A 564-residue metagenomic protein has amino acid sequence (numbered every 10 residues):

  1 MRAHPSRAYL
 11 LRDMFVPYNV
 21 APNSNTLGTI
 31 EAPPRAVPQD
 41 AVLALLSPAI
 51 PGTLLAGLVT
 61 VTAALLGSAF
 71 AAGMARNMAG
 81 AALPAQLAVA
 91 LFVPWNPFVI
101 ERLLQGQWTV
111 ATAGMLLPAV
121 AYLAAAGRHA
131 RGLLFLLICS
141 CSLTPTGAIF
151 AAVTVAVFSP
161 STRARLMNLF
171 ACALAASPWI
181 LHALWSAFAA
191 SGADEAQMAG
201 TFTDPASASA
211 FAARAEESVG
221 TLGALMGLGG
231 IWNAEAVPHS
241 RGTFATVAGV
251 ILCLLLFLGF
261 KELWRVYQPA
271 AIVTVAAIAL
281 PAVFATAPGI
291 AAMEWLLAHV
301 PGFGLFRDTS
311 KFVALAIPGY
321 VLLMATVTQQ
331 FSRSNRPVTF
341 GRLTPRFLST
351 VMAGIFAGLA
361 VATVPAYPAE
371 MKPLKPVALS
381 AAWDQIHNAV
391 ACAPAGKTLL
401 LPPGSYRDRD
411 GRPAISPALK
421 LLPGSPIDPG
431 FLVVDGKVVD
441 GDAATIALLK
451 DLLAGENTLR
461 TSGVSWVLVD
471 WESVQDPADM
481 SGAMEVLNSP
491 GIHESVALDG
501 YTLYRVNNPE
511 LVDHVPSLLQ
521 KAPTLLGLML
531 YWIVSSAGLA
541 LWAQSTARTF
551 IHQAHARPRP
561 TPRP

Functional and structural regions predicted by a protein language model:
M1-G67, L91, W95-L103, W108-T112: Membrane-interface coil-to-helix junctions
R2-R7, P84-G106, S177-S191, R214-I231 (+4 more regions): Membrane-interface helix-loop junctions at the exits of transmembrane helices
N19, N23-N25, V42, S177-L258 (+3 more regions): Periplasmic/ER-lumenal interhelical loops and adjacent helix-loop junctions in multi-pass membrane proteins
N25-T26, F98-A111, H239-T243, A271-L323 (+3 more regions): Membrane-helix boundary/interfacial segments in multi-pass membrane proteins
A64-M78, P84-P160, R165-I180, I355-T363 (+1 more regions): Membrane-embedded helix bundles of polyisoprenyl
L83, A173, T328-V364, G527-S535 (+2 more regions): Signature aromatic-anchored transmembrane alpha helix within multi-pass, membrane-resident enzymes that catalyze glycan
G192-A199, L359-P564: Extracytoplasmic
M226-N233, T243-I278, V534-T549: Hydrophobic, aromatic-rich transmembrane alpha-helices and their immediate juxtamembrane boundary segments
